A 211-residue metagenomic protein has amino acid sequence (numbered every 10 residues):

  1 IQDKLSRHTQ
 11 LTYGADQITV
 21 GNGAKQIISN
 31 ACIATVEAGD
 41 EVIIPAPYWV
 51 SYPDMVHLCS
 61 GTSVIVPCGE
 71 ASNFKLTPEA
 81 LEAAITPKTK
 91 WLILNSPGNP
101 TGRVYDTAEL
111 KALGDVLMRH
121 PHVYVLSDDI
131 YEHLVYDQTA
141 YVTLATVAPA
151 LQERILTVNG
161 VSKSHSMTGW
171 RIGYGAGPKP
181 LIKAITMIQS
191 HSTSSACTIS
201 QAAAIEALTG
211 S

Functional and structural regions predicted by a protein language model:
I1-E41: Phosphate-binding glycine-rich loop
A34-V56: Conserved PLP-anchoring active-site segment centered on the Schiff-base-forming lysine
D40, G61, L117-Y124, Q152-E153: A short helix->loop->beta-strand "cap" motif at the edges of active sites that frequently abuts
A46, I65-G69: Short beta->alpha connector loops at strand-helix junctions that form conserved, small/polar/Pro-enriched
L58-V64: A short helix-loop-beta submotif of the ANL/AMP-binding
G69-Q138: Active-site phosphate-binding strand-loop segment of PLP-dependent enzymes
P149-S211: Conserved core segment of the aminotransferase class I/II
